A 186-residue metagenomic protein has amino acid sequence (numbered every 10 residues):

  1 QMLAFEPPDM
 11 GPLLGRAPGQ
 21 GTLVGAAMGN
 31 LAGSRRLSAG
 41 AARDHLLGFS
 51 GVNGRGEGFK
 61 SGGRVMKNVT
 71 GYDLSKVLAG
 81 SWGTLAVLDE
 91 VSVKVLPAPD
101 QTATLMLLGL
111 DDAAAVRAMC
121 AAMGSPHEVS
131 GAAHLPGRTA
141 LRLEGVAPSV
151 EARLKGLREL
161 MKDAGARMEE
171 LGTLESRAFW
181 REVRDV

Functional and structural regions predicted by a protein language model:
A4-F5, S38: Non-transmembrane, aqueous-exposed alpha-helical and coiled segments at domain scale
P8-M10: Short, ordered loop/turn segments at secondary-structure junctions
L13: RNA/tRNA-interacting regions in translation and RNA-turnover enzymes
R16-E128: FAD-binding subdomain of flavoenzyme oxidoreductases
A118-V186: C-terminal substrate-recognition/cap domain of FAD-linked oxidoreductases
